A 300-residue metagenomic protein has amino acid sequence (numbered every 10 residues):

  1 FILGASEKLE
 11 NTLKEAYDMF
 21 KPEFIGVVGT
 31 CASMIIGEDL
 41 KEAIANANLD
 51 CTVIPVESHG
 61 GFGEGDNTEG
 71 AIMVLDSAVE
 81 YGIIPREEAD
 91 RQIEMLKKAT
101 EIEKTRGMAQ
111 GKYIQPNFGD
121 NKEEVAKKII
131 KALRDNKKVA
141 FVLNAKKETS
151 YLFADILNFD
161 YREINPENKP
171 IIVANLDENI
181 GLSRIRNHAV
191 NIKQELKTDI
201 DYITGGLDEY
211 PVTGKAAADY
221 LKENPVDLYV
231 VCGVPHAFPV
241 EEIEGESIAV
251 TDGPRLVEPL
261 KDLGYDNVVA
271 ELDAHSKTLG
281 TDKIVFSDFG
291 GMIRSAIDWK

Functional and structural regions predicted by a protein language model:
F1-K300: An N-terminal assembly and electron-transfer interface module characteristic of large anaerobic redox and radical
